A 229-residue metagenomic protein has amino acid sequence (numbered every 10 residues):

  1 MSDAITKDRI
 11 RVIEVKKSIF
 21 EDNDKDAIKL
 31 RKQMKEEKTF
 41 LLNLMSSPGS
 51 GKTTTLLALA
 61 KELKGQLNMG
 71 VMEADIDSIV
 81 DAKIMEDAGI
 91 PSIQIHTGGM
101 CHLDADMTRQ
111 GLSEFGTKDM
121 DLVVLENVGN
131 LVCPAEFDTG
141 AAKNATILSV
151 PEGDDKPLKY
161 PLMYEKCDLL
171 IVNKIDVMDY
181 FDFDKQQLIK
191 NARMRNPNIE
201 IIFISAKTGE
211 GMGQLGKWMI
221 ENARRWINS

Functional and structural regions predicted by a protein language model:
D3-K32, E37-M45, S50, L59-A142 (+3 more regions): Nucleotide-state-sensitive switch-loop elements of NTP-binding domains
K52, A105, K156, F181-D182 (+1 more regions): Alpha-helix N-cap/helix-start motif
T55: Hydrophobic positions on the alpha1 helix immediately C-terminal to the Walker A/P-loop
D75, N173, S205: Active-site glycine-centered loops adjacent to acidic/histidine catalytic or metal-binding residues that shape
P134-A141, V150-N198: Conserved C-terminal guanine-recognition region of P-loop GTPase G domains, centered on the G4
V177-S229: Canonical P-loop GTPase G-domain recognition
